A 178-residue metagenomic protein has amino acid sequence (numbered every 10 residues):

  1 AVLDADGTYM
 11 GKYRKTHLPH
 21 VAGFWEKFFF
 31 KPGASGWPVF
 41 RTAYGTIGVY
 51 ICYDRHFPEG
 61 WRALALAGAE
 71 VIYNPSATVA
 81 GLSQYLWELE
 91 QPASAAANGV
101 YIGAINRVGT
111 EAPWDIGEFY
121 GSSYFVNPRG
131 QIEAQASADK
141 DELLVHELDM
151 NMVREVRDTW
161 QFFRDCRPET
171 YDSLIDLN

Functional and structural regions predicted by a protein language model:
A1-E70, A80-A93, T159: Active-site catalytic loop in hydrolytic enzyme cores
D4, M150-M152: Non-catalytic surface loops within mature trypsin-like serine protease
T8-G11, Q131-E133, V153-R154: Short helix-loop capping/hinge motifs at secondary-structure junctions, enriched in acidic/polar residues
V21-A22, F28, V145, Q161 (+1 more regions): Residue-level detector of alpha-helical recognition elements and their boundaries
K31, E90, L148, R164 (+1 more regions): Residue-level signal for alpha-helical context at structural boundaries
T46, C52-L143, E147: CN hydrolase (nitrilase-like) catalytic-core segments centered on the catalytic cysteine and neighboring Lys/Glu
V153-N178: A conserved C-terminal secondary-structure "cap"
